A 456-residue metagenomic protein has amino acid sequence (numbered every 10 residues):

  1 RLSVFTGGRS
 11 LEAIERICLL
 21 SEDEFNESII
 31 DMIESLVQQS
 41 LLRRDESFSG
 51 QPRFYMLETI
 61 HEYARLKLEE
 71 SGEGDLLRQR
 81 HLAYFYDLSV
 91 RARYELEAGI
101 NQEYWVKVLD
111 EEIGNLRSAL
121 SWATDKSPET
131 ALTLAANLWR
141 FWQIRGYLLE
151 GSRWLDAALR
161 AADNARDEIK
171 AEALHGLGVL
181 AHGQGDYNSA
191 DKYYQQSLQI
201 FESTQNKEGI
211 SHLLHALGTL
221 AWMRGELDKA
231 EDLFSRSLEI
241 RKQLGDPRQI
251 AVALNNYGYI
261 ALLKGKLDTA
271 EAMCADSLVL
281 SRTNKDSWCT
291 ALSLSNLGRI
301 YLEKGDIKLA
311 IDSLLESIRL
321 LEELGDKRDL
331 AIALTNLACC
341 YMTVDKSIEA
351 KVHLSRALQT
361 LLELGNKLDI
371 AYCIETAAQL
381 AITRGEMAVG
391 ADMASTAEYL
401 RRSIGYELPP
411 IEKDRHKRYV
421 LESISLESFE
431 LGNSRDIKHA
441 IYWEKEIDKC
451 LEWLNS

Functional and structural regions predicted by a protein language model:
R1-S71, D75-A83, T130-A136, T283 (+2 more regions): C-terminal boundary/linker of central alpha/beta nucleotide-binding cores
R9-E12, I17, G74, A92-E95 (+2 more regions): Short, well-ordered secondary-structure microsegments that present a prominent hydrophobic/aromatic side chain
R78-G99, L120, A135-L138, L159 (+2 more regions): Short acidic-capped amphipathic helix/loop micro-motif used as an active-site/signal-coupling element
A136, E172-G183, E208-M223, F234 (+8 more regions): Conserved alpha-helical positions within TPR/SEL1-like repeat arrays
A388-S456: C-terminal non-catalytic interaction modules
